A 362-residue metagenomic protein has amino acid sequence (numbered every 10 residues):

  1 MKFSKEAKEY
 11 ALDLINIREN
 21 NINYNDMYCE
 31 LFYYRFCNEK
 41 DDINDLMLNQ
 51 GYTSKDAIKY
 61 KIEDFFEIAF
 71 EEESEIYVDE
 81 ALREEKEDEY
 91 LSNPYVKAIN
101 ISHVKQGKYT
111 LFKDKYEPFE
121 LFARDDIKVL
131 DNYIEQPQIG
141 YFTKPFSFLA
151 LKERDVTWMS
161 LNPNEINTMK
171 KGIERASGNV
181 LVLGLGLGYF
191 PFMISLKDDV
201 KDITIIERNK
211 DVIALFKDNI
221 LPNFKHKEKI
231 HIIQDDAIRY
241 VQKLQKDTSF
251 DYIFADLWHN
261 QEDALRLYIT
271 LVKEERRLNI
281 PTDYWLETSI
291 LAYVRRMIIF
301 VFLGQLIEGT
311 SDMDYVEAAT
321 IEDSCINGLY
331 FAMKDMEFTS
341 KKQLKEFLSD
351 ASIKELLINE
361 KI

Functional and structural regions predicted by a protein language model:
M1-F142: N-terminal auxiliary segments of SAM/dcSAM-dependent transferases
P145-L149, P163-N179: Conserved alpha-helix/loop element of class I SAM-dependent methyltransferases that forms part of the SAM/SAH-binding
S177-G188: Conserved class I S-adenosyl-L-methionine
L181, K201-T204: Conserved beta-strand positions in the Rossmann-like core of class I SAM-dependent methyltransferases
L187-D199: Conserved SAM-binding loop of SAM-dependent methyltransferases across substrates and taxa, primarily the Class I
T204-K210: Conserved acidic E/D residue at the C-terminus of a beta-strand in Rossmann-like folds
K210-Y252, N260-Q261: S-adenosyl-L-methionine
H259-I362: C-terminal substrate-binding/active-site "lid" region of AdoMet-derived donor-dependent transferases
